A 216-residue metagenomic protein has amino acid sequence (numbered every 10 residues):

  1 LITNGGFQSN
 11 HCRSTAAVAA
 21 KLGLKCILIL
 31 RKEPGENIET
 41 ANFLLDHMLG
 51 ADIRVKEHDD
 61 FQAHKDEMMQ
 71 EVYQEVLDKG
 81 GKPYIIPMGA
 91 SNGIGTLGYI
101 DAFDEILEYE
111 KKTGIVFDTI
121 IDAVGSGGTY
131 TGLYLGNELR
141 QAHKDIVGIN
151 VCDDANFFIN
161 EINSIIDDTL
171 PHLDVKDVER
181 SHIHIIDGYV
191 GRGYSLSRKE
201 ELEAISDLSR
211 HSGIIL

Functional and structural regions predicted by a protein language model:
L1-L216: PLP-dependent amino-acid enzyme catalytic core
